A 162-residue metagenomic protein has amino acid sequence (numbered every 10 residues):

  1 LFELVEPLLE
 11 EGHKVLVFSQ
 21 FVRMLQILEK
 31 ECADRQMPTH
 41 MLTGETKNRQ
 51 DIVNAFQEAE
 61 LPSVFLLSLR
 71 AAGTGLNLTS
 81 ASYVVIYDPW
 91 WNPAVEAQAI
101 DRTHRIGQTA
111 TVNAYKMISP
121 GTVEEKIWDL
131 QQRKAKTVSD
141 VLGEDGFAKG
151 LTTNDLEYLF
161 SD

Functional and structural regions predicted by a protein language model:
L1-D162: ASCE P-loop NTPase motor core, strongest for the SF2 helicase catalytic module
